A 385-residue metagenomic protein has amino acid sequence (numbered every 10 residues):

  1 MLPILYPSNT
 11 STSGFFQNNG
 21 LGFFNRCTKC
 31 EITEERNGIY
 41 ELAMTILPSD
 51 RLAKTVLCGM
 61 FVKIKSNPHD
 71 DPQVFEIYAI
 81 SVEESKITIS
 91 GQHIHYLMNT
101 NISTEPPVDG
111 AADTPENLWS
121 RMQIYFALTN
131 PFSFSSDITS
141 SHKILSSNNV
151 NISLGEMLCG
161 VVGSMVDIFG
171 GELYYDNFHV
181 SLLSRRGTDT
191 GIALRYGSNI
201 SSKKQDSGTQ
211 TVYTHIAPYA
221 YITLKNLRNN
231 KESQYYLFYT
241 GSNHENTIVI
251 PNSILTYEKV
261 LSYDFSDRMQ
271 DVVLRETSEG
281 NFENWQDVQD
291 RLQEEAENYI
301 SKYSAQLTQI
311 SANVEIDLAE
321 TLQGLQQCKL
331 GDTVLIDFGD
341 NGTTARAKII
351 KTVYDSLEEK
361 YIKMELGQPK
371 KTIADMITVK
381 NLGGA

Functional and structural regions predicted by a protein language model:
M1-N37, R195-T209: Solvent-exposed edge beta-strands and adjacent loop segments that serve as assembly or binding interfaces
L2, N9, E76-M98, S136-K225 (+1 more regions): Short beta-strand-centered interaction patches in the first periplasmic/extracellular domains of large envelope
L5, C58-P68, G331-G339: Short conserved beta-strand and strand-loop elements enriched in small hydrophobics with frequent Asp/Gly
K29-E31, N37-E41, W119-I152, A305 (+1 more regions): N-terminal export/assembly leaders
S49-T55, L322-Q327: Short, surface-exposed secondary-structure edge patches
R51-I138: Surface-exposed cap/loop segments at beta↔alpha junctions
I89, L227-D290, E294, A305 (+1 more regions): Acidic, low-complexity/disordered segments
